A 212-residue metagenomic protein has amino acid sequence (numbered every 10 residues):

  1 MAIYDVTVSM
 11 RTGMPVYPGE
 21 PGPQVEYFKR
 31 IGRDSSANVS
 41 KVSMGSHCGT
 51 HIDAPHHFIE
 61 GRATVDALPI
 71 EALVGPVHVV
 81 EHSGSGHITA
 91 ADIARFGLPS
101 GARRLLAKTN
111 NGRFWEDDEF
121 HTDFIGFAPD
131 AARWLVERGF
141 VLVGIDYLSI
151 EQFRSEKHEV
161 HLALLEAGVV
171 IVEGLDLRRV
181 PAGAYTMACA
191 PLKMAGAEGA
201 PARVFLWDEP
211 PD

Functional and structural regions predicted by a protein language model:
M1-D212: Active-/binding-site microenvironments in catalytic and ligand-binding cores
